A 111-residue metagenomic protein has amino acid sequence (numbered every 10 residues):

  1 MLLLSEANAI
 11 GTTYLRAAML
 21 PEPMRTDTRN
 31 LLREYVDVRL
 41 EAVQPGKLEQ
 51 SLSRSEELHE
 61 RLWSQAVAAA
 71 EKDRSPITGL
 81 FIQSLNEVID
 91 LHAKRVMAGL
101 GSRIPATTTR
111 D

Functional and structural regions predicted by a protein language model:
M1, G99-D111: Alpha-helical transmembrane segments and their immediate juxtamembrane boundary regions in integral membrane proteins
M1-T13: Alpha-helical transmembrane signal-anchor/signal-peptide segments
T12-L100: Structured inter-helical modules in multipass membrane proteins
